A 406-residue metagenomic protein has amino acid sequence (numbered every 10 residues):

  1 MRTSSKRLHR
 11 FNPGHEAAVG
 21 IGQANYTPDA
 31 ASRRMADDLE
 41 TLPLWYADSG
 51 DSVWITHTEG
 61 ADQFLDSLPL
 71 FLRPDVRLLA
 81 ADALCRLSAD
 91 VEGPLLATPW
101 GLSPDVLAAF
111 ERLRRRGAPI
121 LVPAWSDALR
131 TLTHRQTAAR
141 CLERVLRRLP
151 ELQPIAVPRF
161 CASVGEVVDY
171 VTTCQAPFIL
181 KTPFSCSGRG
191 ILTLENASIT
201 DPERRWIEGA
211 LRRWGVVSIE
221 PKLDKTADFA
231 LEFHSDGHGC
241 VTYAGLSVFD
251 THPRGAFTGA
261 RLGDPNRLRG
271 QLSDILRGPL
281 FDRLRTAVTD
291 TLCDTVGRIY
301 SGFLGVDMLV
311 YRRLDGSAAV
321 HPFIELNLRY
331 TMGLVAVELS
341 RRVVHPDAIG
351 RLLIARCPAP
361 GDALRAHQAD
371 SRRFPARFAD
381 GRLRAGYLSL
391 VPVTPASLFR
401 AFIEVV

Functional and structural regions predicted by a protein language model:
R2-S52: N-terminal-proximal low-complexity accessory segments that begin disordered and transition into the first
S32-L42, W54-D169: Conserved N-proximal alpha/beta basic substrate-recognition cap immediately N-terminal to, or forming the N-lobe
P158, P177-E203, A230, P253-L272: Glycine-rich phosphate-binding loop of ATP-grasp-fold ATP-dependent ligases
V171-T193, R212-K225, E325: ATP-grasp fold ATP-binding core
E203-T258, L309-F323: Phosphate-binding site of ATP-dependent enzymes
W214, Y243, G255-A318, R356-L383: A long amphipathic alpha-helix within ATP-dependent nucleotide-binding catalytic cores
H252, F323-V337: Glycine-rich phosphate/pyrophosphate-binding beta-alpha loops
H345-V406: Peripheral (often C-terminal) accessory segments that flank ATP-dependent C-N-forming ligase machineries
